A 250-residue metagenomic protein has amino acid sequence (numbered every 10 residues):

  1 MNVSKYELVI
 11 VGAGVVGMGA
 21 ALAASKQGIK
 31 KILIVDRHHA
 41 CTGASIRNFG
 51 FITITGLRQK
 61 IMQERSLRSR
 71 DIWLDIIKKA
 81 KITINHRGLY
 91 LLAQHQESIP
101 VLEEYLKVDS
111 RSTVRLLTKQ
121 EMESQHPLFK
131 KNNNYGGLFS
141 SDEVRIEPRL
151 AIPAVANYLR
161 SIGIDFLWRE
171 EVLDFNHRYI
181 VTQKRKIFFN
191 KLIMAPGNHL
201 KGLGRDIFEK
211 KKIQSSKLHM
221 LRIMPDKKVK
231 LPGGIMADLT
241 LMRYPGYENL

Functional and structural regions predicted by a protein language model:
N2-V16, L33: Beta1/beta-strand and adjacent pyrophosphate-binding region of the FAD-binding site in flavoprotein oxidoreductases
V9-V11, V35, V172, I180 (+1 more regions): Short hydrophobic core segments
V16, A40, H199: Conserved Rossmann-like nucleotide-cofactor binding loop
G19, R185-L250: Flavin-dependent oxidoreductases
S25-I46: Glycine-rich FAD pyrophosphate-binding loop
F49-Q125: Dinucleotide-binding Rossmann-like beta1-alpha1 core, especially the glycine-rich loop that anchors the ADP
K81-L91, E123-I162: Helix-loop-beta segment of a Rossmann-like dinucleotide-binding subdomain
E121, D165-Y179: A conserved short coil-to-beta-strand element within the FAD-binding core of flavoproteins
